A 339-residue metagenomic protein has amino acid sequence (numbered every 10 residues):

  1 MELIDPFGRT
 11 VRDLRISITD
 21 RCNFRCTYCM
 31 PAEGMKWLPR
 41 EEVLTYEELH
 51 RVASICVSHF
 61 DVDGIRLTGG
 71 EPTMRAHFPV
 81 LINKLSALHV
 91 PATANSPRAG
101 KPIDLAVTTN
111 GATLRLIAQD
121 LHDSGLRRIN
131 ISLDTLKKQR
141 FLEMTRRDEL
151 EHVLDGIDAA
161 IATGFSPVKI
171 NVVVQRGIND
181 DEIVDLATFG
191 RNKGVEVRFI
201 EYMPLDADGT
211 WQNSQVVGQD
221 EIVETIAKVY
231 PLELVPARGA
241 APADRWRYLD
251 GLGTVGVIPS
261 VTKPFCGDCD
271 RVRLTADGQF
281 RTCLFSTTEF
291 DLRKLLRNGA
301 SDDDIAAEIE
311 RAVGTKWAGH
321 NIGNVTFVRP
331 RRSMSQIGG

Functional and structural regions predicted by a protein language model:
M1-L14, V57, T188-N192, Y202-G339: Auxiliary Fe-S-binding modules of radical SAM enzymes
P6-E47, L284: Canonical Radical SAM [4Fe-4S] cluster-binding loop centered on the CxxxCxxC motif and its immediate flanking residues
I18, L67, I131, G278: Conserved, mostly hydrophobic/aromatic
F24, K138-Q139, P264, F290: Glycine-centered loop/turn positions within well-structured domains that cap or flank conserved ligand/cofactor-binding
R25, C29, R75, Q139 (+3 more regions): Residues that scaffold the ATP/ADP-binding catalytic core of kinase and kinase-like folds
G34-P39, R115-L116, K137-M144, D206-T210 (+1 more regions): A short acidic, helix-capping loop that chelates divalent metal ions and anchors anionic groups
V43, H50-R66, R75-R198: Radical SAM/AdoMet-radical enzyme domain recognition
E71: Conserved G/P- and acidic residue-centered "switch" motifs that form tight phosphate/ATP-binding loops in soluble
